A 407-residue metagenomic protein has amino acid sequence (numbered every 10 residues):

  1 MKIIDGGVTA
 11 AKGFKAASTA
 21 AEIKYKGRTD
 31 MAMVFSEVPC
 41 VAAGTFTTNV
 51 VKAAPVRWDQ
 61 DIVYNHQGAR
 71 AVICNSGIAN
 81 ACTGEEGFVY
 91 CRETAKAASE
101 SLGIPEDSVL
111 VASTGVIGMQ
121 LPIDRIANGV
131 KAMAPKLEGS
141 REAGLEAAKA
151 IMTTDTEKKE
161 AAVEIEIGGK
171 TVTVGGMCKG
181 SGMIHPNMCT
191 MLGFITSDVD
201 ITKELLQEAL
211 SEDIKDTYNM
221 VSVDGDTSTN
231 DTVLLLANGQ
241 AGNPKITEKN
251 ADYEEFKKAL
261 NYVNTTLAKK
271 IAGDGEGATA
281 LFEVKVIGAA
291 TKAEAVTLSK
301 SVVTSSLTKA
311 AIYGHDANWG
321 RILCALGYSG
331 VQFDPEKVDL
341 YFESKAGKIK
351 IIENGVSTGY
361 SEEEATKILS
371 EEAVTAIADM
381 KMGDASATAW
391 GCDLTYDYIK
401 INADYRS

Functional and structural regions predicted by a protein language model:
M1-N75, A79-V89, S99-S407: A structural signal for small-residue-enriched, beta-sheet-centric alpha/beta enzyme cores and oligomeric scaffold folds
A95: Generic structural marker for isolated residues within well-ordered, non-membrane alpha-helices of soluble domains
